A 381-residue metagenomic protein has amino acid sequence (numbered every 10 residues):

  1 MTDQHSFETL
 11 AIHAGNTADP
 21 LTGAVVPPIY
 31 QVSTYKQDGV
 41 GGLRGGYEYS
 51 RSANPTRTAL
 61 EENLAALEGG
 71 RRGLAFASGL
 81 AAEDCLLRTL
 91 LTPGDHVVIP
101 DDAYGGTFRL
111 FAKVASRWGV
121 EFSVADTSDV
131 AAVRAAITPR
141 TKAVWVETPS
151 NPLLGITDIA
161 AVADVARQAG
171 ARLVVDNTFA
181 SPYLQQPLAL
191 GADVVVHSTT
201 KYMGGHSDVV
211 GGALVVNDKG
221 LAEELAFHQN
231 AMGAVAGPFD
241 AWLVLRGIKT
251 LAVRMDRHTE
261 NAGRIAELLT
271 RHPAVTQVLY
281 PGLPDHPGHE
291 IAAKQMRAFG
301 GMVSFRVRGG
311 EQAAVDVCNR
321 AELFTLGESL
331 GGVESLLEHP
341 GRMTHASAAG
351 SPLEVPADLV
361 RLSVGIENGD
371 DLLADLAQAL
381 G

Functional and structural regions predicted by a protein language model:
M1-Y47: N-terminal glycine-rich, Lys/His-bearing helix-loop that initiates the first secondary-structure elements of many
T2, H13, R72-A274, L279: Conserved PLP-enzyme active-site core in the AAT-like
T2-Q4, E8, P55, Q277 (+2 more regions): Positively charged, small/polar-rich N-terminal and surface patches that mediate targeting and assembly and bind
T34-D84, G106-K113: Conserved N-terminal alpha-helix of the aminotransferase class I/II PLP-enzyme fold
A112, E121-S123, P139-K142, N319 (+1 more regions): PLP-dependent enzyme catalytic core of the Aspartate aminotransferase-like
M232-G233, R320-S329, A379-G381: A common structural junction motif
V244-V253, G300-R308, R361-G365: Short, well-ordered beta-strand elements within core beta-sheets of diverse protein domains
G263-E322, L326-E328, S347-E354: Conserved small-domain helix->loop->beta segment predominantly found in fold-type I
